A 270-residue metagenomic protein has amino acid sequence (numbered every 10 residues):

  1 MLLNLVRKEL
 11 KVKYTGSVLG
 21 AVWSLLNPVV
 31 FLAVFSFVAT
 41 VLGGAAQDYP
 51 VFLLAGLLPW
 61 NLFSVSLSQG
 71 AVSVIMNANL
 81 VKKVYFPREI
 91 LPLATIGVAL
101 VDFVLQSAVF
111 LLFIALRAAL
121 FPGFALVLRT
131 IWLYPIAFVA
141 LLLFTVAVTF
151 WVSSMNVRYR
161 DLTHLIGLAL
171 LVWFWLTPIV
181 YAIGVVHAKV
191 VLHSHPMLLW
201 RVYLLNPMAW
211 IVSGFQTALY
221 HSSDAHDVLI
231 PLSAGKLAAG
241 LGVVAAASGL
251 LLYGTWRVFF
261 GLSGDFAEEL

Functional and structural regions predicted by a protein language model:
M1-L270: Hydrophobic transmembrane alpha-helices and immediately adjacent juxtamembrane helices of multi-pass inner-membrane
